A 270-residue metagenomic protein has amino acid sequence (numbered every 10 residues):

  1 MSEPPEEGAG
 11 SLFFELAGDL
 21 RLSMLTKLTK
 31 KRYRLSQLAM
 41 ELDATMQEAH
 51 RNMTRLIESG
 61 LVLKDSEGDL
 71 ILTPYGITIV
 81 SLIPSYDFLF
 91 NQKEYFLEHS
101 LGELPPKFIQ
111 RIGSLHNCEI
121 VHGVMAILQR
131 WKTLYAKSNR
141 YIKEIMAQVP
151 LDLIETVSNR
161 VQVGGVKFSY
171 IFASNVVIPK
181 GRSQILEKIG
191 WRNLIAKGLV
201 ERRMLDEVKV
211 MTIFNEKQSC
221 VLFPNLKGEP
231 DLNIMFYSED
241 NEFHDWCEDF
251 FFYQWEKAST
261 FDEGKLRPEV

Functional and structural regions predicted by a protein language model:
M1-K30, Q37, L42, E48-T54 (+6 more regions): PLD/PLD-like phosphodiesterase catalytic module centered on the HKD motif
R34-S36, I71: Residues that mark the N-terminal boundary/hinge immediately upstream of a DNA-recognition element
S59-E67, I71-P74: Beta-hairpin "wing" of winged helix-turn-helix
E67, A147, A173: An acidic- and aromatic-residue-enriched active-site/binding cleft used to recognize and process polar
L70, E144, S238: Charge-dense, low-complexity intrinsically disordered segments
F96-Y170: PLD-like (HKD) phosphodiesterase/transphosphatidyltransferase domain
